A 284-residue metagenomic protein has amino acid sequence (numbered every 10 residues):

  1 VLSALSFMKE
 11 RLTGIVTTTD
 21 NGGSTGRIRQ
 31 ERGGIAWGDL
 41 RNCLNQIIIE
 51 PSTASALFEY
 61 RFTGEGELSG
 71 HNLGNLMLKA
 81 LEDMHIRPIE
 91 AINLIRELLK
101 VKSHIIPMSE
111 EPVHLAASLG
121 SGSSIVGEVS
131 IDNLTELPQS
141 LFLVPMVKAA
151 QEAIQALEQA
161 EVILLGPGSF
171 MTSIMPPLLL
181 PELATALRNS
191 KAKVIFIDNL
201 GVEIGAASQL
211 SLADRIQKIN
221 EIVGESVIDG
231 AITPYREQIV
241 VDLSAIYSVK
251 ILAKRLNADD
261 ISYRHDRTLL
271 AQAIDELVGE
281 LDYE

Functional and structural regions predicted by a protein language model:
V1-R11: A short, Lys/Arg-enriched amphipathic alpha-helix followed by its capping loop at the start of a domain
S6, E111, A186, L200-V202 (+3 more regions): Non-transmembrane, aqueous-exposed alpha-helical and coiled segments at domain scale
M8, V16-G33, L134-T135, A150 (+3 more regions): Conserved phosphate- and dinucleotide-binding cores of soluble alpha/beta proteins, encompassing both enzyme active
T19-L134, I274-Y283: Electropositive, gly/pro-rich neighborhoods at or near active sites that engage anionic ligands
A116, G120-P181: Internal active-site segments that recognize and position negatively charged phosphoryl groups and nucleotide moieties
L164-G166, I195-I197, I232: Structural motif
Q209-E284: C-terminal functional extensions of proteins
